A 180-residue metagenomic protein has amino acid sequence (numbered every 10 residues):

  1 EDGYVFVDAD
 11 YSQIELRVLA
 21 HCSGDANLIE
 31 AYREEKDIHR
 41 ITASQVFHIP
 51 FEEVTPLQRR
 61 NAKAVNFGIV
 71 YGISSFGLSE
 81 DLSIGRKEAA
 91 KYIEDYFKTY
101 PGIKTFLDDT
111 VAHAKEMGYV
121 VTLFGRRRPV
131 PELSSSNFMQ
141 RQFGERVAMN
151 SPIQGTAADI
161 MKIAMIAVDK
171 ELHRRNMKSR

Functional and structural regions predicted by a protein language model:
E1-R180: Conserved catalytic core of nucleotide polymerization and phosphodiester-bond processing enzymes
